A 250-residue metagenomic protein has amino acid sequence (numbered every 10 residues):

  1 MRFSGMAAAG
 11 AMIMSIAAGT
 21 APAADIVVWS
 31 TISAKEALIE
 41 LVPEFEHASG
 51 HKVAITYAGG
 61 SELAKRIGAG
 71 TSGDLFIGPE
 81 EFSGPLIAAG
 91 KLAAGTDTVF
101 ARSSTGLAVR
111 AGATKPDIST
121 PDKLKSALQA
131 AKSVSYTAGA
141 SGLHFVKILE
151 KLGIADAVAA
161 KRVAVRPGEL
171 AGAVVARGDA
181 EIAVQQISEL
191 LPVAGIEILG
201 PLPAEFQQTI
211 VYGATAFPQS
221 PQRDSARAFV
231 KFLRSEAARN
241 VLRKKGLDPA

Functional and structural regions predicted by a protein language model:
M1-G5: Positively charged n-region of N-terminal signal peptides that target proteins for export
A7-A17: Bacterial N-terminal signal peptides
P22-T71, E80-S103, A108-A250: Exported/periplasmic ABC-transporter solute-binding proteins
